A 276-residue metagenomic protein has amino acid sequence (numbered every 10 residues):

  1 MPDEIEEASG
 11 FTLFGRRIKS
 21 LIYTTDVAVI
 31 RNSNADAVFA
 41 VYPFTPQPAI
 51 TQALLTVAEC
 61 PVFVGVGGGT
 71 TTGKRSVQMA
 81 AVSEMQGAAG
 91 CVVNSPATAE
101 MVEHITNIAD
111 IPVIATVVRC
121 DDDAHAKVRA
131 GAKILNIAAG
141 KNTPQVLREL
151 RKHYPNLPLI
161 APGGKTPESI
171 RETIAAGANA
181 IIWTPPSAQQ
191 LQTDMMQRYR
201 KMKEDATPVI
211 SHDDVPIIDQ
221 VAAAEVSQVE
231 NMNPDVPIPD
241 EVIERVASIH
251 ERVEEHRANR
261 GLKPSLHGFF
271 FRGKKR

Functional and structural regions predicted by a protein language model:
M1-V64, G68-K74, M85: Conserved N-terminal beta1-alpha1 strand-loop-helix module at the mouth
R17-K19, A37-F44, G65-T72, A88-A97 (+3 more regions): Catalytic beta/alpha-barrel core
N34-A35, A58-P61, G87-A89, A109-P112 (+3 more regions): Glycine-enriched alpha-helix->loop->beta-strand junction motifs that scaffold or abut catalytic
P46-M85, P96-I108, C120-A126, T143-L147: N-terminal active-site wall of soluble small-molecule enzyme domains
R75-S83, D122-R129, K165-N179, W183: Catalytic cores of alpha/beta
A88-A97, I134-V146, G177-Q197: Glycine-rich phosphate-binding active-site loops on the catalytic face of alpha/beta enzymes
H104, I174, S187-Q220: C-terminal helical cap(s) of enzyme catalytic domains, especially alpha/beta-barrels
D235-R276: Long, low-complexity, intrinsically disordered segments
